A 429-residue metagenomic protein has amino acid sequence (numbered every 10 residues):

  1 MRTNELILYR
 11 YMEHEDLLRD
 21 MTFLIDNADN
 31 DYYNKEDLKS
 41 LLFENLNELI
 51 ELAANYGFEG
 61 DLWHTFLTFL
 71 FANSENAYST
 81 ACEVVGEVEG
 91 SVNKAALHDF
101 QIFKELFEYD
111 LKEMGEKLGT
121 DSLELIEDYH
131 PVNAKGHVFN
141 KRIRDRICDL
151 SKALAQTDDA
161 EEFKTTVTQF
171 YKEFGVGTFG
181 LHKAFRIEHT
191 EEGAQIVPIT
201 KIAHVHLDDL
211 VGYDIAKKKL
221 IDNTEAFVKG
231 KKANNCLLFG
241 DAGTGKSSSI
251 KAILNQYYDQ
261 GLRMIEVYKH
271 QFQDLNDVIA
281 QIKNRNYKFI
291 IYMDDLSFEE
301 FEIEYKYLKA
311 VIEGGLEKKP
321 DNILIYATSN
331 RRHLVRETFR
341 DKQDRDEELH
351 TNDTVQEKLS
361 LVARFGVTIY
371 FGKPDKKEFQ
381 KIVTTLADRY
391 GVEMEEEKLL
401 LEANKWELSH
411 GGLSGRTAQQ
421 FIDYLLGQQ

Functional and structural regions predicted by a protein language model:
M1-D209: AAA+ P-loop ATPase mechanoenzymes
I199-E225: N-terminal pre-Walker A segment at the start of P-loop NTPase domains
N235-K269, D277-N284: Walker A/P-loop
A252-I253, D274, V278, E304-V311 (+3 more regions): Alpha-helical scaffold elements adjacent to nucleotide-binding pockets in ATP/GTP-utilizing enzyme cores
R263-I265, N276-P320: Conserved nucleotide-sensing/catalytic segment adjacent to the nucleotide-binding pocket in NTP-handling enzymes
E299-L349, D353: Conserved catalytic/switch belt of AAA+ P-loop NTPases
D346-L359, G366-E378: Conserved AAA+ ATPase "SRH/arginine-finger" region at the nucleotide-binding site
T368, G372-Q429: C-terminal alpha-helical "lid" subdomain
